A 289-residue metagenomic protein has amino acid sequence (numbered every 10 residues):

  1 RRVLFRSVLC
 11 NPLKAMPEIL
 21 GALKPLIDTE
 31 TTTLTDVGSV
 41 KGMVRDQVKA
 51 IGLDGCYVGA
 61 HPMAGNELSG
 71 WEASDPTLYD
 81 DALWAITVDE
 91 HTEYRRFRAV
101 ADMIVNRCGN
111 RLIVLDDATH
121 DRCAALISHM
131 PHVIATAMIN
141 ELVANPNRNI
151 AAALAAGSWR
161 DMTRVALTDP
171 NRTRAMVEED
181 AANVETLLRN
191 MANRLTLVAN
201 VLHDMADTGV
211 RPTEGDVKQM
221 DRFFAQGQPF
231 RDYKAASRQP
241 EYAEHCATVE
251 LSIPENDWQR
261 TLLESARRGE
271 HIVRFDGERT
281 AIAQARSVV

Functional and structural regions predicted by a protein language model:
V3-L4: Short, small-residue-biased leader/transition segments that mark boundaries at the very start of proteins
S7-V8, T35: N-terminal Rossmann-like NAD(P) cofactor-binding module of classical short-chain dehydrogenase/reductase
C10-P12, G38, V88: Glycine-rich, N-terminal phosphate-binding loop of Rossmann-like dinucleotide-binding domains
G21-W71: Rossmann-like NAD(P)(H) cofactor-binding subdomain of soluble oxidoreductases
C56-T87, H91-E93: Active-site capping/gating segments
L78-L167: Internal alpha-helical scaffold of NAD(P)-dependent oxidoreductase catalytic cores
N149-R231: Interdomain hinge/lid region at the active-site interface of Rossmann-like NAD(P)-dependent oxidoreductases
N193, V201-V289: Long, low-complexity C-terminal extensions of enzymes
